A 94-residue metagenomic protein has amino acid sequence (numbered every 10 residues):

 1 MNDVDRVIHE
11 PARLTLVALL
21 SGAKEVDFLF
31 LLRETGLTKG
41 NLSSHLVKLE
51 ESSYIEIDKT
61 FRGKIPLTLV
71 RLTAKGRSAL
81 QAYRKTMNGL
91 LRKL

Functional and structural regions predicted by a protein language model:
M1, A18, R77-L94: Amphipathic alpha-helical dimerization/coiled-coil segments that flank or bridge DNA-binding/regulatory modules
D3-T38, T60-R71: N-terminal helix-turn-helix DNA-binding core of bacterial DNA-binding proteins
N41: Residues in the helix-turn-helix
H45: Residues within the DNA-recognition helix of helix-turn-helix
K48: Alpha-helical DNA-recognition elements
S53: Glycine-centered, phosphate/nucleic-acid-interacting loop/turn motifs that mediate DNA/RNA or nucleotide
I57: Short beta-strand "wing" residues that participate in macromolecule-binding interfaces
L72-G76: Accessory beta->alpha helical hairpin/"wing" motif in late/C-terminal subdomains of nucleic-acid enzymes
